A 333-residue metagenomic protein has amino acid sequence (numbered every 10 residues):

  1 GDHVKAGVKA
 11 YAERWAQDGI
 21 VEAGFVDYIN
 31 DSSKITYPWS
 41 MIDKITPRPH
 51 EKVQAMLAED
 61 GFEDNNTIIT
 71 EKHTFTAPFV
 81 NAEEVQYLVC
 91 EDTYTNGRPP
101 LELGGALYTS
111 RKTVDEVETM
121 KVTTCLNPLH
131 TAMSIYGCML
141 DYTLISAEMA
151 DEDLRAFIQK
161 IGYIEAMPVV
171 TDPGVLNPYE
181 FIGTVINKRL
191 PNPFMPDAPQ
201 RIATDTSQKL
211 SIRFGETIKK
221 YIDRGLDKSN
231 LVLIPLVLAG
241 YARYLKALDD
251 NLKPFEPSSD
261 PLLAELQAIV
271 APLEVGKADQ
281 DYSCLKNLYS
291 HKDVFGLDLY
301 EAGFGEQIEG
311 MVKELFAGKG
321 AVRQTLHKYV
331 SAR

Functional and structural regions predicted by a protein language model:
G1-R333: Substrate/ligand-engaging "lid" and interaction regions
